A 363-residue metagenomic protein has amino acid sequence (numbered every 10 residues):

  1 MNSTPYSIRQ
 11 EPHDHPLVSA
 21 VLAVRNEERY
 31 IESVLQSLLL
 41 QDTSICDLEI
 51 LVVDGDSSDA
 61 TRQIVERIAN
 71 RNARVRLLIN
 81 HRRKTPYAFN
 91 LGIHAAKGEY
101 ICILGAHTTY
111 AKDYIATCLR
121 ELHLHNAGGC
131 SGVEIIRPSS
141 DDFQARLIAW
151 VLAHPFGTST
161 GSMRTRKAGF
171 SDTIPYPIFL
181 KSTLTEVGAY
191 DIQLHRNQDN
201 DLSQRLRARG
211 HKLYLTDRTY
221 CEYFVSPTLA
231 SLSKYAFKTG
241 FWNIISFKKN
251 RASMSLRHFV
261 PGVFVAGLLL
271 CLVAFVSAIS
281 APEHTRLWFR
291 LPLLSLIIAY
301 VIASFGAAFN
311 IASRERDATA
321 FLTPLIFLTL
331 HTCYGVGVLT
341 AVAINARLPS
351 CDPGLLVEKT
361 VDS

Functional and structural regions predicted by a protein language model:
P16-S19, E49, D201: Cell-envelope/extracellular polymer assembly enzymes that use nucleotide-activated donors
Q36-D47: Short, acidic, metal-binding catalytic loop of nucleotide-sugar glycosyltransferases
D54-Q63, T108-T109: A conserved acidic beta->alpha catalytic loop
N80-A96, T117, S171, P175: Glycine-rich, basic loop-to-helix element that forms the pyrophosphate-binding segment of sugar-nucleotide handling
I101: Short aromatic/hydrophobic "clamp" motif used to bind/position activated sugar donors
K112-A145, Y220, F224: Conserved donor NDP-sugar-binding/catalytic core segment of glycosyltransferases
P138, D191-M254: Catalytic donor/gating beta->alpha subdomain of glycosyltransferases that bind UDP-sugars
F264-R347: Membrane-embedded multi-pass helical conduit in multi-pass membrane proteins, especially envelope-biosynthetic
